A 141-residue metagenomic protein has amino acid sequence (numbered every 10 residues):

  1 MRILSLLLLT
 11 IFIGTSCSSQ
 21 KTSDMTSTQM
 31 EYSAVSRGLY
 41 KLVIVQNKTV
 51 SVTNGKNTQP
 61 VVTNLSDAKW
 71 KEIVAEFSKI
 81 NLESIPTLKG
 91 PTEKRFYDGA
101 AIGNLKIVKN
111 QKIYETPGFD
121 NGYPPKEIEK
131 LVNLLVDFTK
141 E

Functional and structural regions predicted by a protein language model:
M1-L7: Sec-dependent signal peptide recognition, specifically the positively charged N-region followed immediately by
S5, S18-A34, V74-E76, T87-E141: Short, well-ordered, aromatic-rich surface patches in folded extracellular/luminal domains
G14-S16: C-terminal motif of bacterial Sec signal peptides marking the signal peptidase cleavage site
R37-D67: Post-signal-peptide N-terminal segment of Sec-exported extracytoplasmic proteins
N47-V52, T63, K71, L82-E83 (+2 more regions): Short, low-complexity, polar/charged sequence segments that are solvent-exposed and flexible
P60-K89: Mature extracytoplasmic domains of secretory-pathway proteins
